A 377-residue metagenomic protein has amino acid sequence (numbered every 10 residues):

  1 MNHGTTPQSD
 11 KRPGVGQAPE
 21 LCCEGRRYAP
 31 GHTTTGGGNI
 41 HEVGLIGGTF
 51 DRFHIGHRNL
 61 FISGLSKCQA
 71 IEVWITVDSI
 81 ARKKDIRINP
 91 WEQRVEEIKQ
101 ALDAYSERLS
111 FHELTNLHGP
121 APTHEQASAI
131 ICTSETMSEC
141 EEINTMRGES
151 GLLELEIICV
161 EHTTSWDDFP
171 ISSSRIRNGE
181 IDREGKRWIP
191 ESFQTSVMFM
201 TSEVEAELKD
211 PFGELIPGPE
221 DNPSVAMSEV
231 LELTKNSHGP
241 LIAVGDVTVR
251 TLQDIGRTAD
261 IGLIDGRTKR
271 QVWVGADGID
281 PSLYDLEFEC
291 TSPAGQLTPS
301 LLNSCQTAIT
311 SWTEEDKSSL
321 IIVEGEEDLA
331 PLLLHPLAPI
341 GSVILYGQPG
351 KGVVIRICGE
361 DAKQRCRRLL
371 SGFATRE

Functional and structural regions predicted by a protein language model:
G4-Q8, G14-C22, R26: Intrinsic, low-complexity polybasic segments
C22-E214, G218-S228, T234-H238, G245-V249 (+7 more regions): Nucleotidyltransferase catalytic core that binds NTPs
S110-P120, D285-V323: Internal catalytic-core helix/loop-beta-alpha segment that presents or stabilizes conserved functional determinants
A129, G239-I242, D260-L263, E287-F288 (+3 more regions): Structural motif
T251-L297: Redox- and metal-dependent alpha/beta enzyme cores, enriched for Fe-S-associated oxidoreductases and cofactor-handling
P299-L302, E324-I340: Long, charge-patterned amphipathic alpha-helical coiled-coil/hairpin "stalk" segments used as oligomerization
